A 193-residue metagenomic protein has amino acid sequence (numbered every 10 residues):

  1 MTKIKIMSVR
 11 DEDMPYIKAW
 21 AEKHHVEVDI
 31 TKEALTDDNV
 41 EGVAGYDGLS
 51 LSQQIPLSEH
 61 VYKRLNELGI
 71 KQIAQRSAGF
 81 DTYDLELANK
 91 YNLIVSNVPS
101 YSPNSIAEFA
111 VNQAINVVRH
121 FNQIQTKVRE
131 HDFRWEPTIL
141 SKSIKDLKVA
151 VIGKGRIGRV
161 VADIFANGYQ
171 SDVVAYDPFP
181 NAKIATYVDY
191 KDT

Functional and structural regions predicted by a protein language model:
T2-I94: An N-terminal-biased, well-structured beta-alpha scaffold segment characteristic of Rossmann-like dinucleotide-binding
D29-A34, V128-E136, A182-Y190: Short gly/ser/thr-rich secondary-structure transition/capping motifs
N39, T82-E86, S105-F109, K183-T186: Short, charged, surface-exposed secondary-structure boundary motifs
D47, K90-L93, A114-N116, Y190-D192: Short, hinge-like loop/turn segments at secondary-structure boundaries
A88, A110, V173: Conserved hydrophobic/aromatic pocket- or pore-lining residues that grip, position, or stack substrates in active sites
S96-K148, G168: Phosphate-binding beta-alpha-beta segment of Rossmann-like dinucleotide-binding domains, i.e., the NAD(P)
T138-T193: Rossmann-like dinucleotide/phosphate-binding beta-alpha-beta segment
